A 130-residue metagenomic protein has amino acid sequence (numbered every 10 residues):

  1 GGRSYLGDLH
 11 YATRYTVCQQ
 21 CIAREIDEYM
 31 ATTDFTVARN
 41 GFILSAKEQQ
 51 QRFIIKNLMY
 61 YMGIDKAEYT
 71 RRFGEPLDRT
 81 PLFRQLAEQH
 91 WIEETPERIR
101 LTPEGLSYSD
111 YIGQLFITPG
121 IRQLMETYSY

Functional and structural regions predicted by a protein language model:
G1-F73, L124-S129: C-terminal scaffold of the Radical SAM
Q49, I99-L106: Basic, amphipathic "hinge/linker" alpha-helix immediately C-terminal to the N-terminal HTH DNA-binding motif
K66-A67, D78-R79, E94: Extended hydrophobic-aromatic, low-complexity segments
F73-E88: Short amphipathic alpha-helical interaction segments
A87-E97: A short, conserved structural fragment
E104-Y130: Short, amphipathic alpha-helical interaction segments positioned at domain boundaries
